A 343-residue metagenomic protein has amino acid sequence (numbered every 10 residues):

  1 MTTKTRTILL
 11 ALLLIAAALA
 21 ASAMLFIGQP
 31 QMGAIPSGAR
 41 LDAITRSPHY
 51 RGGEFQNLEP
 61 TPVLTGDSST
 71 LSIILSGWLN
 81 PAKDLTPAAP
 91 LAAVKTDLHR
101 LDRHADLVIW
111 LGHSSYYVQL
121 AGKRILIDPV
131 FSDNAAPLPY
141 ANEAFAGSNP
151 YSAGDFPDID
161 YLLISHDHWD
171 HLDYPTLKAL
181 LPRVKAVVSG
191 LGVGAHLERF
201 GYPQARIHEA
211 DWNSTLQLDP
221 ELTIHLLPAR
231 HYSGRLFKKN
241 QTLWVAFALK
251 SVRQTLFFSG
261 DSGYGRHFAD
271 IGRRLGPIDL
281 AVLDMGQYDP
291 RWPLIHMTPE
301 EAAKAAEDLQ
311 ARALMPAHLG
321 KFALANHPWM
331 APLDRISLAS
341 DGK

Functional and structural regions predicted by a protein language model:
T2-N142, N149-S152, K250-F258, D279-M285 (+1 more regions): Metallo-beta-lactamase
T7-L10, A18, S22-G53, L58 (+4 more regions): Cap/insert and terminal regions of metallo-dependent hydrolase folds
S47, A141-S189, H208, G276-V282: Active-site metal-binding motif and surrounding structural segment of the metallo-beta-lactamase
K83-A105, G190-Q254, R335-K343: Metallo-beta-lactamase
H113-Q119, Q217-P277, P293, M297-E301: Catalytic core of the metallo-beta-lactamase
V118, D128, H166, D173 (+4 more regions): Divalent metal-coordination and catalytic microenvironments
P129-F131, D167, A229-R230, G260-S262 (+2 more regions): Active-site metal-binding loops of divalent metal-dependent hydrolases
F131-S148, Y232-K238, D289-I295, A323: Acidic/histidine-rich helix-loop elements that form or flank divalent-metal/phosphate-binding sites at the catalytic
